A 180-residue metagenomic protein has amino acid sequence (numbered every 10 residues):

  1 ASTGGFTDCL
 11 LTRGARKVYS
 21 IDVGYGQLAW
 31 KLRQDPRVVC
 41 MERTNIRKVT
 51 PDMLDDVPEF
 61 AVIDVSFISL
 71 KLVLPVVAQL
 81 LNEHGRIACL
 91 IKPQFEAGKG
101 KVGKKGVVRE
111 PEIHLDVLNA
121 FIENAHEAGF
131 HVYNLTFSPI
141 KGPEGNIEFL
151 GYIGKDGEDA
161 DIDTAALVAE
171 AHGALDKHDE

Functional and structural regions predicted by a protein language model:
C9-K17: Conserved S-adenosyl-L-methionine
R16-L72: S-adenosyl-L-methionine
K71-A88: A short glycine-rich, Lys/Arg-flanked "PGG" loop and its adjoining helix->strand segment in the class I
P93-E110: Short, glycine-/aromatic-enriched active-site segment of Class I SAM-dependent methyltransferases
H114-A128: Short alpha-helix
F130-P139: Conserved S-adenosyl-L-methionine
I147-E180: Flexible, glycine-/basic-rich loop-and-beta segments that form/coincide with the SAM-dependent methyltransferase
